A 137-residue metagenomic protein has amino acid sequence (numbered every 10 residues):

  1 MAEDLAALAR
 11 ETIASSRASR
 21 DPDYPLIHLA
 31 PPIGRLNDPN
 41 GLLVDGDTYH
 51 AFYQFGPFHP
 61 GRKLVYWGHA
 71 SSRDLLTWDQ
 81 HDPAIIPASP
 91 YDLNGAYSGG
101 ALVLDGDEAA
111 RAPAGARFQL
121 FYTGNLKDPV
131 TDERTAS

Functional and structural regions predicted by a protein language model:
M1-S137: Beta-rich carbohydrate-recognition and catalytic domains
